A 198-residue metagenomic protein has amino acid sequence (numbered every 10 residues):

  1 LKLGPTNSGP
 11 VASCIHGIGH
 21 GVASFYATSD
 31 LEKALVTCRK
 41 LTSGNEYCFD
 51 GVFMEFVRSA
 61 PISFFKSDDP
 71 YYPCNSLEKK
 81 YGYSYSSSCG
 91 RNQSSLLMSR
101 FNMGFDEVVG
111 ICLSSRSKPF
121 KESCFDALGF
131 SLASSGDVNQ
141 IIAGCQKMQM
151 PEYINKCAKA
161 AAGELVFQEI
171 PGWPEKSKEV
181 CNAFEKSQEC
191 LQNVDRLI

Functional and structural regions predicted by a protein language model:
L1-I198: Non-catalytic tandem-repeat scaffold regions and their flanking low-complexity/translocation tails
